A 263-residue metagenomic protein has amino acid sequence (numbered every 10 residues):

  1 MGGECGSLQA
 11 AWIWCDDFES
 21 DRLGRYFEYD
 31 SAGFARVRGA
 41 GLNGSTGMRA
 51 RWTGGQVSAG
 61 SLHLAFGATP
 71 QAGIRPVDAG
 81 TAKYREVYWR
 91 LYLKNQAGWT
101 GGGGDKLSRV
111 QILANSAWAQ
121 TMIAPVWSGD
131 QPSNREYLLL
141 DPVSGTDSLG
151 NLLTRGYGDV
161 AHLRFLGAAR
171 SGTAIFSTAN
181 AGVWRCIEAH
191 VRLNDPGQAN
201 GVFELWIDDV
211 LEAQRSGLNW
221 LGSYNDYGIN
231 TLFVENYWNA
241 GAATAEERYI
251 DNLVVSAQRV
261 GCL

Functional and structural regions predicted by a protein language model:
M1-R185, A189-L263: Low-complexity, Ser/Thr/Pro/Gly-rich disordered linker/stalk regions
